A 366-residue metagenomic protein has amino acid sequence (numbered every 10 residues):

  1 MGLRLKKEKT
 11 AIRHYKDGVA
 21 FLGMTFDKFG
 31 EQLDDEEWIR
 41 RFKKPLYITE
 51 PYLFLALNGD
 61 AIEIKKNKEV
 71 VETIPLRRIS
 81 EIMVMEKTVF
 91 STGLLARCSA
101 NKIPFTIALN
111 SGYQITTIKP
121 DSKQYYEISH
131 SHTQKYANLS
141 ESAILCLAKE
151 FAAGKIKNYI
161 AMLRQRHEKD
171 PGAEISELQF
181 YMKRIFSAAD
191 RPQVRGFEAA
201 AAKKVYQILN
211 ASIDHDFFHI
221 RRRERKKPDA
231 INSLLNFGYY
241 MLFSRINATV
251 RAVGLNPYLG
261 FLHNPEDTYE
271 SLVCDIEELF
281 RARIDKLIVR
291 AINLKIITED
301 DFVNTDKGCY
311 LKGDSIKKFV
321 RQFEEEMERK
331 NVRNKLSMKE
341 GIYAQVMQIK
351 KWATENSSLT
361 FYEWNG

Functional and structural regions predicted by a protein language model:
M1-D35: Polymerase palm active-site segment centered on the conserved acidic dipeptide of motif C
F21-L22, P120-Q124: Short low-complexity, flexible loop/linker segments enriched in glycine and/or proline with clustered acidic
D35-A56, K65-N67, T73, I115 (+1 more regions): Active-site helix-to-loop segments that bind/position phosphate- or nucleotide-bearing substrates and donors across
E63, I82-M85, P104-L109: Short hydrophobic alpha-helical runs that function as membrane-insertion/retention elements
R77-F90: Extracellular/luminal Protease-associated
S91, G112-T117: Short gly/pro/ser/thr-enriched loop/turn and capping motifs at secondary-structure boundaries
G93-R97: A short acidic, amphipathic alpha-helical/loop segment
A100-T106, S122-Y126: A short alpha->loop->secondary-structure connector
